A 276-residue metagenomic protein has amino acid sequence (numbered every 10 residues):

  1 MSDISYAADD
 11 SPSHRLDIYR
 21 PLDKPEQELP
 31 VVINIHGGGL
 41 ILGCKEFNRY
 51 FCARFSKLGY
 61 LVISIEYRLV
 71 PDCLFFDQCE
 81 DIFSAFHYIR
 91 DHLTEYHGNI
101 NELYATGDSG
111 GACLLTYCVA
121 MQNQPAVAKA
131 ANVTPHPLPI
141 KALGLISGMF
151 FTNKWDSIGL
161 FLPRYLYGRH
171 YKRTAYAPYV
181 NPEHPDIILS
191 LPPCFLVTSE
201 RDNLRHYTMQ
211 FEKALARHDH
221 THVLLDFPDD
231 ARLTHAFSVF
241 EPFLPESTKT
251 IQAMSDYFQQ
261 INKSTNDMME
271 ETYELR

Functional and structural regions predicted by a protein language model:
M1-R276: Alpha/beta-hydrolase superfamily serine-hydrolase fold, recognizing
